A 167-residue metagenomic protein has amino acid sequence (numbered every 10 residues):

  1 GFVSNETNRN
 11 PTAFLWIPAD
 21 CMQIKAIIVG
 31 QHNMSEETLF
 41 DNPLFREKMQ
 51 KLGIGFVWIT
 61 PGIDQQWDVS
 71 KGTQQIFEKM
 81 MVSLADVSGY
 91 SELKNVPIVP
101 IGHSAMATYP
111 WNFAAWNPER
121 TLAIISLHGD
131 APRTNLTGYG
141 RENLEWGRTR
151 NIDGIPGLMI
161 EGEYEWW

Functional and structural regions predicted by a protein language model:
G1-I27, G72, V96-A105, N112-F113 (+4 more regions): A domain-start/cap signature at the N-terminus of enzymes
I17-Q23, E47, V87-L93, W146-N151: Surface-exposed acidic, glycine-flexible loop patches that form ligand/cofactor-binding and adhesion interfaces
C21-W67, R133-T134: Short substrate-entry loop that stabilizes the transition state in hydrolases
I27-Q31, G55-T60, P97-G102, L122-H128 (+1 more regions): Structural recognition of the beta-strand scaffold that forms the well-ordered cores of secreted hydrolase catalytic
S35, G62, M106, D130-A131 (+1 more regions): Catalytic metal-binding/acid-base residues of hydrolase active sites
D41, F45, T73-M80, M106-Y109: Stable alpha-helical elements in mature extracytoplasmic
D68-E92: Alpha/beta-hydrolase active-site loop
A123-W167: The feature captures the conserved acid-bearing segment of alpha/beta-hydrolase catalytic domains
